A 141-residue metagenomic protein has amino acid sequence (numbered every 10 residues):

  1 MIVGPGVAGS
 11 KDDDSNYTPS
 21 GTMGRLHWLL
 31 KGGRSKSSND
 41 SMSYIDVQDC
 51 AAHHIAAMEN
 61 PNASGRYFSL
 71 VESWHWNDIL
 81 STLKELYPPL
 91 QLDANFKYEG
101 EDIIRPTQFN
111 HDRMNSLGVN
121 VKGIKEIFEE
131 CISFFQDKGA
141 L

Functional and structural regions predicted by a protein language model:
I2-G4, C50: Conserved sequence/active-site signature of Rossmann-fold short-chain dehydrogenase/reductase
G4-M23, A57-Y67: Glycine/proline-rich active-site loop of Rossmann-fold NAD(P)-dependent oxidoreductases
T18-R25, K36-A56: Substrate-positioning beta->alpha
S41, A51-I104, C131-F135, G139-L141: Mid/C-terminal beta-alpha module of Rossmann-like enzyme folds, strongest in SDR-family dehydrogenases/epimerases
D46-C50, H75, G123: An acidic site on a long C-lobe helix of protein kinase domains
G100-V119: Conserved C-terminal active-site "lid" loop/helix of NAD(P)H-dependent oxidoreductases that clamps the redox cofactor
